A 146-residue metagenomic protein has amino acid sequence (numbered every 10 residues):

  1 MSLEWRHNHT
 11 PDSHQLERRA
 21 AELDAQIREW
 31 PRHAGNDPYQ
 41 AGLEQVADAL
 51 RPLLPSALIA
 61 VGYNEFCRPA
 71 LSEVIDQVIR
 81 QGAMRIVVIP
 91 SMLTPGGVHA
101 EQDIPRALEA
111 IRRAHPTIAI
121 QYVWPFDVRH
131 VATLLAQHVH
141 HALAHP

Functional and structural regions predicted by a protein language model:
M1-P146: Active-site-proximal alpha-helix that buttresses catalytic centers in soluble enzyme cores
